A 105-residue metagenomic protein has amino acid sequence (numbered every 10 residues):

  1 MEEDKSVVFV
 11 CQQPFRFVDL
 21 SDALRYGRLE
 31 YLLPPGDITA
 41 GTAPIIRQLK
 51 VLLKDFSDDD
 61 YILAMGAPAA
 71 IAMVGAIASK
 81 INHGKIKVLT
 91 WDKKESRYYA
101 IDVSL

Functional and structural regions predicted by a protein language model:
M1-Y61, M73-L105: Long, low-complexity, Lys/Arg-enriched
